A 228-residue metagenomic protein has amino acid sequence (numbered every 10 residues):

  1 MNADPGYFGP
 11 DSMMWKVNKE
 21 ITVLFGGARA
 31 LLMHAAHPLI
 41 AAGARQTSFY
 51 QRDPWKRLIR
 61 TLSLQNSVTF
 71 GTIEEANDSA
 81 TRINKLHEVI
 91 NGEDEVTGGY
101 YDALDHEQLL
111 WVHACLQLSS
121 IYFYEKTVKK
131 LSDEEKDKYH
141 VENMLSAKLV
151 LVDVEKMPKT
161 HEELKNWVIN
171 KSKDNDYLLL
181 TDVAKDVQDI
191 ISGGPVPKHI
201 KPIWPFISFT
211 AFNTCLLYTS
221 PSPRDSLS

Functional and structural regions predicted by a protein language model:
M1-F70: N-terminal "assembly arms/tails" that initiate or stabilize quaternary assembly in self-assembling proteins
A42-Q46, I83-D102, V183-P195: Short amphipathic alpha-helical segments and their helix-coil junctions
R52-R57, E74-C115: A glycine-rich, hydrophobic loop/mini-helix early in the fold
F123-D137, D153: Inter-helical turn/loop segments and adjacent helix faces that build the functional surface of alpha-helical bundle
D137-V150: Charge-rich, well-structured scaffold segments of protease-associated domains
H161-I169: Small-residue-rich helix-loop
G194-S208: A conserved mid-domain beta-alpha-beta active-site/ligand-binding segment of alpha/beta enzyme cores
Y218-D225: Conserved small/polar residues in nucleotide/adenosyl-binding loops
